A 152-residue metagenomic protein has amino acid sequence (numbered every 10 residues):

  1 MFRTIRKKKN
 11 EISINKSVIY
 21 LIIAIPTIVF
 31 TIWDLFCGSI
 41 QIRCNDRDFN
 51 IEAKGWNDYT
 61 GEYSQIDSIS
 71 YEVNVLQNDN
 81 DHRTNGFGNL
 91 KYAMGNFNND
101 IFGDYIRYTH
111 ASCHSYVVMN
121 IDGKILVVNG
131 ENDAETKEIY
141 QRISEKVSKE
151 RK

Functional and structural regions predicted by a protein language model:
M1-I40: Alpha-helical transmembrane spans
F2-T4, V75, A111-K152: Terminal and domain-flanking low-complexity segments
I5-K8, S17, I69, L90 (+1 more regions): Compositionally biased, intrinsically disordered low-complexity segments
S17-I28, N45, V73-F87: Short low-complexity stretches enriched in small and charged residues
W33-L35, I42, T109-H110, M119: Sterically constrained small-residue positions within well-ordered secondary structures of folded domains
C37-I51: Alpha-helical transmembrane signal-anchor/signal-peptide segments
D46, N50, D67, Y71 (+1 more regions): Motif-centric detector for short Cys/His coordination patterns
E52-Y63, S68-D122: Non-transmembrane, membrane-adjacent beta-strand/coil modules in membrane-associated proteins and peripheral
